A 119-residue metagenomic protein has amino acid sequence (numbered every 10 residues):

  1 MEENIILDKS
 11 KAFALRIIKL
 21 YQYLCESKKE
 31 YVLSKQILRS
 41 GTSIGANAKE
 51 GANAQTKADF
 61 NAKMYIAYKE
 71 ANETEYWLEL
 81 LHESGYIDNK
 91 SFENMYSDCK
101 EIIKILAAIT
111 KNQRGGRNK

Functional and structural regions predicted by a protein language model:
M1-A46, E50-K119: Short, C-terminally biased terminal segments at protein or domain edges
